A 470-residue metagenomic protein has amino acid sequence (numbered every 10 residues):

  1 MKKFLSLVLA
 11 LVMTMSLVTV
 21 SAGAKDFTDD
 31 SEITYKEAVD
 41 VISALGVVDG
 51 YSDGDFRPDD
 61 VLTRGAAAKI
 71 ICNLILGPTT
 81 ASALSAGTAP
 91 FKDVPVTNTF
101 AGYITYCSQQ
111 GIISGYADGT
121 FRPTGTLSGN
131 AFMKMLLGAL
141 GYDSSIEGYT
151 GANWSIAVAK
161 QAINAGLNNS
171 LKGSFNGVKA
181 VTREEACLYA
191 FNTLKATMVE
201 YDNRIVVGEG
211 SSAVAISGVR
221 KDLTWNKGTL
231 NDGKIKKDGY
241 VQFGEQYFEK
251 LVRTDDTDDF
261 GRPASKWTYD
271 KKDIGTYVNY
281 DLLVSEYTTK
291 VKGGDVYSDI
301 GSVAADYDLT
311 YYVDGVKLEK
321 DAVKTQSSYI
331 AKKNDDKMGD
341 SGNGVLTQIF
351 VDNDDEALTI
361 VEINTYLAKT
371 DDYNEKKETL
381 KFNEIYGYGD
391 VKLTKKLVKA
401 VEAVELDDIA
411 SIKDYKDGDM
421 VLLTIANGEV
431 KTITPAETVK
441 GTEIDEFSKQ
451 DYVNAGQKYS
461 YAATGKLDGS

Functional and structural regions predicted by a protein language model:
K2-K36, D49-F100, Q110-N130, L137-A180 (+1 more regions): Feature responds to low-complexity, polar/acidic, surface-exposed segments characteristic of secreted/exported proteins
V39-V48: Mature N-terminal segment immediately following signal peptide/propeptide cleavage in secreted/periplasmic
A67-A68, G129-L136, A186, N343-V345 (+1 more regions): Amphipathic, non-transmembrane alpha-helical segments in extracytoplasmic/periplasmic proteins
K179, E185-C187: Predominantly the structural core of cysteine protease catalytic domains
Y189-N192: Extracytoplasmic, non-cytosolic globular domains
I205, G210-S470: Short, flexible, surface-exposed loop segments at domain boundaries
